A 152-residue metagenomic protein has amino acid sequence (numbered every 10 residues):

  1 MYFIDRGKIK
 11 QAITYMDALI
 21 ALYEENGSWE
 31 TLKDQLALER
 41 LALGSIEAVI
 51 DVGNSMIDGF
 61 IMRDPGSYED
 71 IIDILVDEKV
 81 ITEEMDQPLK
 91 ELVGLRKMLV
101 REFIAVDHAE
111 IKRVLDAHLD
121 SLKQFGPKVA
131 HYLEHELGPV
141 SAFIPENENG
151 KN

Functional and structural regions predicted by a protein language model:
M1-N152: Solvent-exposed interaction patches of small proteins and small membrane subunits
